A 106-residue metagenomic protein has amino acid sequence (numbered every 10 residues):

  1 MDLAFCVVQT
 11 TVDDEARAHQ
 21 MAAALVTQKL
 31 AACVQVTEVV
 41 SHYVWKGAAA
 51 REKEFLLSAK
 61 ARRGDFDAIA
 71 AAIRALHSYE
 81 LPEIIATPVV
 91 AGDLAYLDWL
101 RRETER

Functional and structural regions predicted by a protein language model:
M1-R106: Positively charged, small/polar-rich N-terminal and surface patches that mediate targeting and assembly and bind
